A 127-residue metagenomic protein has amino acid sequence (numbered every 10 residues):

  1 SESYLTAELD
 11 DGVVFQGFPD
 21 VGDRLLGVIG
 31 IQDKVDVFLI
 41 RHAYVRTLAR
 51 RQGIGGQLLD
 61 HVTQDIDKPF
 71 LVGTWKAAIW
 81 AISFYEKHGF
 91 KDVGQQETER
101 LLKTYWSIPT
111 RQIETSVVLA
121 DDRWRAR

Functional and structural regions predicted by a protein language model:
S1-F15: Active-site rim helix/loop that mediates acceptor-substrate recognition in acyltransferases
V13, G17, R24-D33, V37-Y44: Conserved beta-strand in the GNAT
V13, Q112-L119: Short hydrophobic/aromatic beta-strand or adjacent loop that forms the aromatic wall/cage of a ligand/substrate-binding
P19, A43-R50, T74-K76: A short, internal acetyl-CoA/4′-phosphopantetheine-binding micro-motif in the GNAT/acyltransferase core
V45, R51-Q64, K87: Conserved acetyl-CoA-binding loop-helix of GNAT-fold acetyltransferases
G55, L59, A77-A81, E97-Y105: Short glycine/proline-centered loop/turn elements that form peptide/ligand docking sites
Q64-A77: Conserved GNAT acetyl-CoA-binding A-motif
L71-T74, K91-T110: Conserved catalytic-core motifs of GNAT/GCN5-like acyltransferases
